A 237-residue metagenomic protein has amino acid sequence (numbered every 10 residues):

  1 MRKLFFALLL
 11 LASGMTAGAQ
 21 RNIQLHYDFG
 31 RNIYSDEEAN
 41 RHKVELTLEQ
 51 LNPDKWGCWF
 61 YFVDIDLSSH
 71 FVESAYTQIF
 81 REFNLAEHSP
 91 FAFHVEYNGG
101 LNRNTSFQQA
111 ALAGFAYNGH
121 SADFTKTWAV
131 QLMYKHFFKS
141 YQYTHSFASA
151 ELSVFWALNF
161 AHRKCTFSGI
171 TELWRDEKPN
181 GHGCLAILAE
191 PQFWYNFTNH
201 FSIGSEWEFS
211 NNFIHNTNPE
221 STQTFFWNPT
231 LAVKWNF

Functional and structural regions predicted by a protein language model:
K3-S13: Sec-dependent N-terminal signal peptides
A19-S68: Short glycine/proline- and aromatic-enriched beta-strand/turn motifs that initiate or cap beta-hairpins
R21, W56-F60, A86-F93, S121-W128 (+2 more regions): Repeated loop/turn-to-beta-strand initiation elements of outer-membrane beta-barrel proteins
N22-Y27, D36-H42, H70-F155, N218-N228: Outer-membrane pore/translocation modules
L25-F29, Y61-I65, V95-Y97, V130-H136 (+2 more regions): Transmembrane beta-barrel strands of outer-membrane/channel proteins
N52-D54, F83-L85, Y117-S121, W156-F160 (+2 more regions): Residue-level signature of outer-membrane beta-barrel architecture
K135-S202, E208-N216, W235-F237: Outer-membrane beta-barrel transmembrane domain signature
F225-F237: Outer-membrane beta-barrel "beta-signal"
